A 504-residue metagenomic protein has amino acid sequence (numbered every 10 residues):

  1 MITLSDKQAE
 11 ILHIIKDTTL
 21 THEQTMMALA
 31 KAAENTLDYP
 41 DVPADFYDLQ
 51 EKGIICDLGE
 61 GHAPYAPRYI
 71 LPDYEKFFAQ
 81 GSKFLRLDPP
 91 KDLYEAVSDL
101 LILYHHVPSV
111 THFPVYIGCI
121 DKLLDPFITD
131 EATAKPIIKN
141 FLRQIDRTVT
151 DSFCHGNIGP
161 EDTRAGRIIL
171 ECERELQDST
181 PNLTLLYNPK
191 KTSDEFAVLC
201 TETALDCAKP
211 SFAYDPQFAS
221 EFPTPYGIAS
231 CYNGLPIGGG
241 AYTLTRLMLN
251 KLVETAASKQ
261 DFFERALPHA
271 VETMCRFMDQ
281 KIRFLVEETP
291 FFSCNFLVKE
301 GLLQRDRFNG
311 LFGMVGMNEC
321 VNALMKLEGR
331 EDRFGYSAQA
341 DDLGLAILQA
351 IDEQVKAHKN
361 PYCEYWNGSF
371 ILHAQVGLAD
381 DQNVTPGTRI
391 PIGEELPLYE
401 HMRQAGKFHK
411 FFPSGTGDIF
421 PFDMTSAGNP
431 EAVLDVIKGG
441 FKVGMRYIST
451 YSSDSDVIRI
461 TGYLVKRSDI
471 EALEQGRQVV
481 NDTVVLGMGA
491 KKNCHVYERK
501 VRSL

Functional and structural regions predicted by a protein language model:
I2-D306, L327, R333-S337, E353-L504: Conserved catalytic cores of very large enzyme subunits
Q304-C320: Conserved phosphate/anionic-ligand binding catalytic regions in large, soluble enzymes, centered on
N318, S337-D341: Terminal accessory/anchoring regions of large secretory-pathway or extracellular enzymes
E319-G329: Well-ordered alpha-helical scaffold segments within catalytic/enzyme domains
L343-V355: Short amphipathic alpha-helical coiled-coil/interface segments
